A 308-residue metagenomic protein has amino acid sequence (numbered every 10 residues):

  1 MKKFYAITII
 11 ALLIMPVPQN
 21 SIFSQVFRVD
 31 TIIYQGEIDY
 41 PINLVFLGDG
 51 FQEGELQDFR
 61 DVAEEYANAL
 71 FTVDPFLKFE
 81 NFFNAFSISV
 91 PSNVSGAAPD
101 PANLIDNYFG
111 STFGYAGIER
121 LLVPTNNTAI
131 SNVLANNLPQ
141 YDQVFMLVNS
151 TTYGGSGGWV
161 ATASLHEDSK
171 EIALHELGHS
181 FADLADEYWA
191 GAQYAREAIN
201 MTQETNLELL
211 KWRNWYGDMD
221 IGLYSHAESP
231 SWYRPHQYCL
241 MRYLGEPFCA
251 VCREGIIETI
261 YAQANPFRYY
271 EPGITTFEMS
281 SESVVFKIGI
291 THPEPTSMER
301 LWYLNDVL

Functional and structural regions predicted by a protein language model:
M1-S24: Secretory targeting signatures
Q25-V133: Propeptide-to-catalytic entry region of secreted or membrane-anchored zinc metalloproteases
G36-Y40, L77-N81, N136-Y141, G154 (+1 more regions): Extracellular/periplasmic catalytic domains that process cell-envelope and extracellular macromolecules
D49-G54, P91-S95, S150-G154, E167-S169 (+2 more regions): Solvent-exposed loop/turn segments at secondary-structure junctions within structured extracellular/periplasmic domains
L56-F59, Y153-L174: Short pre-active-site segment immediately N-terminal to the catalytic Zn-binding motif
S95-P99, N127-A163: Catalytic zinc-binding patch centered on the HExxH motif and its immediate surroundings that defines zinc-dependent
K170-E187: Active-site recognition of the HExxH zinc-binding catalytic motif
A185-L308: Replace "(M1/M4/M9/M12/WLM)" with "(e.g., M1/M4/M8/M9/M12/M26/WLM)" and add "not limited to" to clarify scope
